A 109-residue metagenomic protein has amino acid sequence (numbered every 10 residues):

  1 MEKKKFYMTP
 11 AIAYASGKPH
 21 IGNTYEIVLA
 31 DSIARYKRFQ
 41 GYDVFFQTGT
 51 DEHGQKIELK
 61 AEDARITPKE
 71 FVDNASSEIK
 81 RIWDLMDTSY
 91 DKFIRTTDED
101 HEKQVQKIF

Functional and structural regions predicted by a protein language model:
M1-F109: N-terminal, positively charged nucleic-acid-binding surface of large information/translation enzymes
